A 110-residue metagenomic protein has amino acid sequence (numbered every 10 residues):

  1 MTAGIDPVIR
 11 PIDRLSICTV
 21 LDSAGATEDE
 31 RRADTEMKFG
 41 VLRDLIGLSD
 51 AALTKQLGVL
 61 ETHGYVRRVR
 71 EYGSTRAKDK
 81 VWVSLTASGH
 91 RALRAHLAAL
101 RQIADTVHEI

Functional and structural regions predicted by a protein language model:
M1-I12, T19-S23, S88-I110: Amphipathic alpha-helical dimerization/coiled-coil segments that flank or bridge DNA-binding/regulatory modules
T2-A52, T62-Y65, G73, K80: N-terminal helix-turn-helix DNA-binding core of bacterial DNA-binding proteins
T54-G58: Short, hydrophobic-biased segments on the C-terminal half of alpha helices that form "recognition helices"
V59-T62, L93: N-terminal processing/targeting junctions
R68: Short beta-strand "wing" residues that participate in macromolecule-binding interfaces
G73-H96: Basic, amphipathic "hinge/linker" alpha-helix immediately C-terminal to the N-terminal HTH DNA-binding motif
